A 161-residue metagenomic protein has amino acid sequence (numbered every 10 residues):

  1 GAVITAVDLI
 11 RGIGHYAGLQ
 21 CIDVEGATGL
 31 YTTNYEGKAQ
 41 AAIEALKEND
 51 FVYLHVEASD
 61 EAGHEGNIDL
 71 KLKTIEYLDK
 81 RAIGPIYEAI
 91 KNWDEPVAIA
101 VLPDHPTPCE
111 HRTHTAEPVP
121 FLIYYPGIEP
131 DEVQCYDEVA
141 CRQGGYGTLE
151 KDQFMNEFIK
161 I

Functional and structural regions predicted by a protein language model:
G1-I161: Feature captures the catalytic ectodomains and active-site-proximal regions of enzymes that hydrolyze or transfer
